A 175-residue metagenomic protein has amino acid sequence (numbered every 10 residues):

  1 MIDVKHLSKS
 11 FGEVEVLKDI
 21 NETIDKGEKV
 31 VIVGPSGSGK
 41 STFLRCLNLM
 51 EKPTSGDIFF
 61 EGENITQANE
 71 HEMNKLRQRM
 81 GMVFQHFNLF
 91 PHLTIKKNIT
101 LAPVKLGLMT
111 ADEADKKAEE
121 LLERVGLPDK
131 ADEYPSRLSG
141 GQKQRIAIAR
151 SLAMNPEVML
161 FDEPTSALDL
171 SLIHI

Functional and structural regions predicted by a protein language model:
M1-I173: ABC family nucleotide-binding domain
